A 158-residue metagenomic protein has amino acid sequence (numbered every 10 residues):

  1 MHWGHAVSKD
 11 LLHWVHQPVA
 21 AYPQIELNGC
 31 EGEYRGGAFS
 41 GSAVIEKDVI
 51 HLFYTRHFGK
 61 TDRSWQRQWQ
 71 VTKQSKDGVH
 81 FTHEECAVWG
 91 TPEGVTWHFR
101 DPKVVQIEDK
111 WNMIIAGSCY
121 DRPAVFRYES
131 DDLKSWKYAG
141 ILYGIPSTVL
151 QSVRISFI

Functional and structural regions predicted by a protein language model:
M1-Q151, I155: Beta-rich carbohydrate-recognition and catalytic domains
I158: Catalytic-core region of carbohydrate-active enzymes that cleave or remodel glycosidic bonds
